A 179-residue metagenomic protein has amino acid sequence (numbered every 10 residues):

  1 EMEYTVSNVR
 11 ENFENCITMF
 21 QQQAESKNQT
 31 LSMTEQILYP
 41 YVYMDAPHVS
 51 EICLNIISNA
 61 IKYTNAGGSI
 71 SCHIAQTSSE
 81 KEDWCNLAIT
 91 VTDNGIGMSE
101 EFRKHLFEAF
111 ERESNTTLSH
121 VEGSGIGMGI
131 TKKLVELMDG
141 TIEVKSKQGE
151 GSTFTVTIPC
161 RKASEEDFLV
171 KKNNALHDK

Functional and structural regions predicted by a protein language model:
E1-M2, Y41-M44: Conserved micro-motifs of the catalytic ATP-binding
E3-T18, S50: A conserved beta-strand-to-alpha-helix junction within the catalytic ATP-binding
V9, G97-H105: Short helix N-cap motif at coil->helix boundaries in the Bergerat
Q22, I96-G97: Glycine-rich G1-box
A60-I61: Short helix-loop "hinge" at the ATP-lid/N-box region of the Bergerat-fold HATPase_c
E122, G127, T131: Short alpha-helical Gxxx[C/S/T] motif in the catalytic ATP-binding
